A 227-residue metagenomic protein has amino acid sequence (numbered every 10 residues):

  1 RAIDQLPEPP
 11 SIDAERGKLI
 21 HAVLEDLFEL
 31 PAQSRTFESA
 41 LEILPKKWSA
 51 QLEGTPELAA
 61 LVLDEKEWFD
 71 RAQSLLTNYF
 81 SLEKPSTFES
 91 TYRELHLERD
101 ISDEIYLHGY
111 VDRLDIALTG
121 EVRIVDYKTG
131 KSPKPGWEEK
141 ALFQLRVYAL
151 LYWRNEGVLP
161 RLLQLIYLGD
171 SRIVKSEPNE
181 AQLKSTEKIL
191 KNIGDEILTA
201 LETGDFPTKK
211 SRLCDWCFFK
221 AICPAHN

Functional and structural regions predicted by a protein language model:
R1-D4, H21-L24, Q51-G54, R123-T129 (+2 more regions): Short acidic (Asp/Glu) and glycine-rich catalytic loops that position anionic groups and cofactors
R1-L19: C-terminal, charged and often intrinsically disordered regions of DNA end-processing helicases and nucleases
L6, F28-R35, K84-S86, W153-L159 (+1 more regions): Short helix-capping/linker segments at secondary-structure and domain boundaries
E15-A22, S39, E67-S74, H108-G109 (+5 more regions): Generic recognition of stable, solvent-exposed alpha-helical segments in well-folded globular domains
L19-L30, E196, A200: Solvent-exposed, amphipathic alpha-helical segments
V23-E94, D100: A non-catalytic, helix-rich entry segment at domain boundaries
E38, T119, Y152-N227: Metal-dependent nuclease catalytic regions and adjoining charged, substrate-binding loops involved in nucleic-acid end
L95-T186: Mg2+/Mn2+-dependent nuclease catalytic core
